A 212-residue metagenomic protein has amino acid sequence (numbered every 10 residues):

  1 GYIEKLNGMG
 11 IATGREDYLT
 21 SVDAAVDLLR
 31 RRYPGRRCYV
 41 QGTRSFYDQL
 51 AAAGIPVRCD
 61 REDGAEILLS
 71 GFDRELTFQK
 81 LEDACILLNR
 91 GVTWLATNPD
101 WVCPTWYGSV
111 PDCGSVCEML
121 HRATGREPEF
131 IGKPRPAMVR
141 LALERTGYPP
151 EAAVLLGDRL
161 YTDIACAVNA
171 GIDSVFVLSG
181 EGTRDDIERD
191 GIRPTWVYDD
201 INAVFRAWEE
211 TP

Functional and structural regions predicted by a protein language model:
G1-L19, V26-P212: Asp-based, Mg2+/Mn2+-dependent phosphohydrolase catalytic module
